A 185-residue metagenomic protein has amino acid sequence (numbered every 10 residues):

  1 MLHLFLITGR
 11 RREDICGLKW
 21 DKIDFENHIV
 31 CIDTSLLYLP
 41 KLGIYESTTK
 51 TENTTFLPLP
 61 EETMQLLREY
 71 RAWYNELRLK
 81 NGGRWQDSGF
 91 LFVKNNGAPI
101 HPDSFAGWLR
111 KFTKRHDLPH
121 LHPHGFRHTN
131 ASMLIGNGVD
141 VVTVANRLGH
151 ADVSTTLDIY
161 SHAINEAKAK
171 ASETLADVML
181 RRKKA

Functional and structural regions predicted by a protein language model:
L2-L36: Short, charged phosphate-coordinating catalytic segments
T8, L57, W73-G83, D87-N146 (+2 more regions): Short, basic (Lys/Arg/His-rich) helix/loop patches that form interaction surfaces in the mid-to-C-terminal regions
G17-I23, A145-A151, S161: A short, basic/aromatic helix-end/turn motif that makes direct DNA contacts
N27, P40-T54, P58-T63, E69 (+4 more regions): C-terminal secondary-structure termini that scaffold catalytic or DNA-interacting sites
D33-S35, E62, N95, F126: Generic beta-structure capping elements
L36, M64, L148-T174: Catalytic-site neighborhood detector that most strongly recognizes the C-terminal catalytic loop/helix of tyrosine
